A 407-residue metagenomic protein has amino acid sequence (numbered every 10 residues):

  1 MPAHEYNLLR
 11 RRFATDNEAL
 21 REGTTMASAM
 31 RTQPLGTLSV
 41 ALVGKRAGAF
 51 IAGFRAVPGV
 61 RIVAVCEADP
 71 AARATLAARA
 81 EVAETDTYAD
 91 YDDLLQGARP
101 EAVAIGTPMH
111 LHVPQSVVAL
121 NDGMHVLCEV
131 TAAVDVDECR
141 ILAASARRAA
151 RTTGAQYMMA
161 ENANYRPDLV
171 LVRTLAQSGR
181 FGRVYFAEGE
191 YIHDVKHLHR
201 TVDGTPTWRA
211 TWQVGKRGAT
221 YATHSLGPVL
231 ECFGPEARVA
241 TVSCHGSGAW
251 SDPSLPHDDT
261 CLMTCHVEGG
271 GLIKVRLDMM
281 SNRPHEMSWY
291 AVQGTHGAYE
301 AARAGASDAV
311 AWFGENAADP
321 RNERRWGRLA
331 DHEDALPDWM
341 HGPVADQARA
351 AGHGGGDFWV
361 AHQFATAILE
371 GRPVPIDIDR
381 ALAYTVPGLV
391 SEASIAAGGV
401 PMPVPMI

Functional and structural regions predicted by a protein language model:
M1-P34, A102-A104, T152, A311 (+1 more regions): C-terminal helix-rich "cap/oligomerization" subdomain common to oxidoreductases
Y6-V82: N-terminal Rossmann-like dinucleotide-binding module
F13, N17-A27, V267, A291 (+1 more regions): C-terminal glycine/acidic-rich active-site capping loop/insertion
R46, T153-Q156, A163-L255, M263: Predominantly a Rossmann-like dinucleotide-binding segment in NAD(P)-dependent oxidoreductases
E84-D90: Conserved SAM-binding strand-loop segment of SAM-dependent methyltransferases
G97, A102, P108-M109, V113-N164 (+1 more regions): Beta-strand-loop-alpha-helix segment that lines the small-molecule cofactor/substrate pocket of alpha/beta enzymes
G123, G154, G179, G270 (+2 more regions): Glycine-centered short loops/turns at secondary-structure junctions
T223-G227, E231-A309: Glycine-rich, aromatic-lined ligand/substrate-binding cores of catalytic and carbohydrate-binding domains
